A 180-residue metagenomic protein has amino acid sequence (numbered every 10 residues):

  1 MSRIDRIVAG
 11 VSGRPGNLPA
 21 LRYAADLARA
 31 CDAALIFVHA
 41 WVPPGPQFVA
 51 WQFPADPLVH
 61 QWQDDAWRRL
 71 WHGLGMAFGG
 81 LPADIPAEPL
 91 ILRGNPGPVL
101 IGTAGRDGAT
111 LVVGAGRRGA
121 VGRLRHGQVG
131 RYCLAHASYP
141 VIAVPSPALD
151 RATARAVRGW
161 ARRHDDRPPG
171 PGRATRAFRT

Functional and structural regions predicted by a protein language model:
M1-R3, G16, F78-L111, L149-G159 (+1 more regions): Structural beta-alpha unit
S2-P54, H136, S146-P147, W160-T180: Small/aliphatic-rich secondary-structure junction motif
A20, Q47-A50, V99-G102, L124 (+1 more regions): Short, well-ordered secondary-structure micro-motifs
A25, G75, R131: Active-site phosphate/pyrophosphate- and oxyanion-stabilizing loops and adjacent acidic/basic residues in soluble
L27, G73, V99-T103: CheY-like receiver
I36-V38, E88-L92, I142-V144: General small-molecule cofactor/ligand-binding pocket signal
A55-R69: A short acidic, glycine-rich active-site loop that binds or catalyzes chemistry on phosphate/adenosine moieties
L111-A135, D150-R151: Glycine-rich, Arg-bearing micro-motifs that act as flexible, cationic patches
